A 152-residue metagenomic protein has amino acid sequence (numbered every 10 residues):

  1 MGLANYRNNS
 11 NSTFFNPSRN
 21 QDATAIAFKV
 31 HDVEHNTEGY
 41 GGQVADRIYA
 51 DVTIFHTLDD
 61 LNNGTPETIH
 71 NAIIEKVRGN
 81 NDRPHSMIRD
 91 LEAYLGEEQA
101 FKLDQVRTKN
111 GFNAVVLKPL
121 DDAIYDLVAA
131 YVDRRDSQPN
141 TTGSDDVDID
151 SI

Functional and structural regions predicted by a protein language model:
M1-A4, N140-I152: Short acidic DE-rich linear segments
M1-T68: OB-fold ssDNA-binding interfaces and closely related basic DNA-contact patches used across DNA replication/repair
G2-N5, S10, R83-D90, L127: Exposed alpha-helical structural elements
F14, L61, I69, I73 (+6 more regions): Extended hydrophobic/Leu-rich segments
Q21-A27, N80-L103: Short nucleic-acid-contacting surface segments enriched for D/E, G, S/T with interspersed K/R
F28-V30, I48-I54, L91, E98-Q105 (+1 more regions): Hydrophobic beta-strand residues in large extracellular and virion-surface proteins
D59-A93: Beta-strand/loop nucleic-acid-binding surfaces
D104-N140: OB-fold/S1-family single-stranded nucleic acid-binding modules
